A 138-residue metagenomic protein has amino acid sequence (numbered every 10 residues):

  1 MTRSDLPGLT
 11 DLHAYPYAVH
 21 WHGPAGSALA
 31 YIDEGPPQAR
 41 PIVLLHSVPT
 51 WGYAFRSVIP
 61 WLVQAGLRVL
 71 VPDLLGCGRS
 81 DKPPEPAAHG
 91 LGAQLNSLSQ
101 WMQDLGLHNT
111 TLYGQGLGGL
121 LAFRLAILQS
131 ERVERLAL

Functional and structural regions predicted by a protein language model:
M1-I42, Q64-L67, L107-H108: Alpha/beta-hydrolase fold catalytic core
G26, I32, V71-Y113: Active-site loop/oxyanion-hole signature of alpha/beta-hydrolase fold enzymes
I32-D81: Conserved HGGG/HGGXW glycine-rich cap/lid loop of the alpha/beta-hydrolase fold
A54, Q94, L125: Acidic donor-diphosphate engagement hotspot in glycosyltransferases and nucleotidyltransferases that stabilizes
L107-L138: Conserved hydrolase catalytic core segment
